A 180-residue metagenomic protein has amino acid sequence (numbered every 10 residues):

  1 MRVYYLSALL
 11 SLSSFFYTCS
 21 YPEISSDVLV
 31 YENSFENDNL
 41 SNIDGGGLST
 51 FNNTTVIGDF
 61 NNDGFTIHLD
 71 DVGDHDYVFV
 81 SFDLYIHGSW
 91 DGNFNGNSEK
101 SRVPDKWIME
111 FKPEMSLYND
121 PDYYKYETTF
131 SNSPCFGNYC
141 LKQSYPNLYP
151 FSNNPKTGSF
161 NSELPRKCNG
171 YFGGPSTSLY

Functional and structural regions predicted by a protein language model:
R2-L9: Sec-dependent signal peptide recognition, specifically the positively charged N-region followed immediately by
F15-T18: C-terminal motif of bacterial Sec signal peptides marking the signal peptidase cleavage site
S20-Y180: Beta-sandwich/jellyroll recognition modules and their flexible linkers
